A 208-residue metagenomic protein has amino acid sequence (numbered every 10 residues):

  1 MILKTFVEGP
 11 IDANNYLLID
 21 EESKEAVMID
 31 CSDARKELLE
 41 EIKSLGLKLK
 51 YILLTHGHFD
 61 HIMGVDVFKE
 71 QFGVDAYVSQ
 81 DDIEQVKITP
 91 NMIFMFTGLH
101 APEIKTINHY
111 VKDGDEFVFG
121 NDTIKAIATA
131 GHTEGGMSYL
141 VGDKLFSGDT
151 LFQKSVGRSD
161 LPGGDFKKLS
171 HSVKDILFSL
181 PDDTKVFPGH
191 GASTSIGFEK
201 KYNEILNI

Functional and structural regions predicted by a protein language model:
M1-L45, S138-G148: Conserved beta-strand hairpin/beta-sheet module of binuclear metal-dependent hydrolase folds, prominently
I2, K48, D75, H109 (+2 more regions): Conserved beta-strand segments of alpha/beta enzyme cores
F6, V111, T129: Hydrophobic residues at beta-strand termini and immediately following loops that shape nucleotide-binding pockets
A13-Y16, L38-E41, I62-M63, K112-D113 (+2 more regions): A generic local structural motif
L18, T55, T129: Conserved S/T- and glycine-rich ATP-binding loop of Class I adenylate-forming
D33-V118, K201-I205: Active-site HxH/HxHxD metal-binding segment of metal-dependent hydrolases
M92-F94, E116-I208: Metallo-beta-lactamase
